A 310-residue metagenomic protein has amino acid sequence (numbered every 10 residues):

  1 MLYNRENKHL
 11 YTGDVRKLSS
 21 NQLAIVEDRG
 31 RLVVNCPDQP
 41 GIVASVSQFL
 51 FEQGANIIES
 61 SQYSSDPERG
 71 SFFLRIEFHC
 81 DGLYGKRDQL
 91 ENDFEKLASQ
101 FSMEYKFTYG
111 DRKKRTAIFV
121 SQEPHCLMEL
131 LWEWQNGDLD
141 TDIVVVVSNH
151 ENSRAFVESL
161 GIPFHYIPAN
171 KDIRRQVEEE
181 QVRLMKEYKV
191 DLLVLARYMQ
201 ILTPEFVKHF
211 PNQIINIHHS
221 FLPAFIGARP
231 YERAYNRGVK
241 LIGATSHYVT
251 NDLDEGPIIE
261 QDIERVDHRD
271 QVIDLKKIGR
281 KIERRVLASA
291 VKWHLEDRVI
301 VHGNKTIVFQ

Functional and structural regions predicted by a protein language model:
L2, G13-K114: A conserved regulatory-domain signal marking ACT and ACT-like small-molecule sensing domains and adjacent regulatory
N35, A117-F119, V147: Short hydrophobic segments within beta-strands
T116-C126: Short, glycine-rich nucleotide/cofactor-binding loops
I118, E151-K189: N-terminal glycine-/serine-/threonine-rich beta1-alpha1-beta2 phosphate-ribose binding loop of Rossmann-like
P124-N136: Histidine-anchored nucleotide/phosphate-binding helix
T141-N152: Short internal beta-strands
D142-V144, P163-P168, Q213-H218: Short hydrophobic/aromatic-enriched beta-strand-loop microsegments
L160, I173, V177, Y188-Q310: Donor/substrate-binding cores of folate-linked one-carbon enzymes
